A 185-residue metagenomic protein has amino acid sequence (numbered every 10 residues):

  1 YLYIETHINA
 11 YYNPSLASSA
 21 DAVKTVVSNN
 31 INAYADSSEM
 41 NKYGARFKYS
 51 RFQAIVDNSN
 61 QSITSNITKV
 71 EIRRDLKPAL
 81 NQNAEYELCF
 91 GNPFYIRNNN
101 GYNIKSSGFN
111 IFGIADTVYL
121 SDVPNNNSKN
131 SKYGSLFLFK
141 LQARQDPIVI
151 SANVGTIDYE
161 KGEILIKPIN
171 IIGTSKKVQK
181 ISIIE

Functional and structural regions predicted by a protein language model:
Y1-E87, E160: Acidic, low-complexity glycine/serine/threonine-rich segments
S15-S19, S28, S37-S38, S50 (+8 more regions): Generic serine detector
S62-T64, R73-D122, N126-N130, I172 (+1 more regions): Polar low-complexity, Ser/Thr/Gly/Ala/Asp/Asn-rich disordered segments used for subunit assembly and tip/surface
V118-L120, L136, I164: Hydrophobic beta-strand residues in large extracellular and virion-surface proteins
K132-Y133, K140-E185: Surface-exposed interaction regions enriched in Ser/Thr/Asp/Glu that occur as long low-complexity tracts or repetitive
